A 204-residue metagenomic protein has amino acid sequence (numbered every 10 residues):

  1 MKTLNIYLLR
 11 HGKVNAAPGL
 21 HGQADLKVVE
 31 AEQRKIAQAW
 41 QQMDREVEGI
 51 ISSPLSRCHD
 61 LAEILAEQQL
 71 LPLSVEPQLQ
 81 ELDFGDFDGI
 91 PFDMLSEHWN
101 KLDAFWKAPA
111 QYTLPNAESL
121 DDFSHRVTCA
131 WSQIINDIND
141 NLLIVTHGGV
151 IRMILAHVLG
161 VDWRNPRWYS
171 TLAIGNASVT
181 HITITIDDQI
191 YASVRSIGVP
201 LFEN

Functional and structural regions predicted by a protein language model:
M1-L4, R45, L82-M94, A156-N204: Acidic, low-complexity terminal tails and accessory targeting/binding regions of phosphate-metabolizing enzymes
N5, L9-Q69: Active-site-proximal alpha-helix that buttresses catalytic centers in soluble enzyme cores
I6, D140-G149: Generic beta-sheet signal
Y7, S74-E76, R195: General small-molecule cofactor/ligand-binding pocket signal
M43-E46, I134-D140: Glycine-rich phosphate-binding loop signature in dinucleotide/nucleotide-binding domains
S52-S53, H125, V145-T146: Short beta-strand scaffold positions
Q69-C129: Phosphate-handling substructures
G148-R152, S178: GST superfamily/GST-like fold recognition
